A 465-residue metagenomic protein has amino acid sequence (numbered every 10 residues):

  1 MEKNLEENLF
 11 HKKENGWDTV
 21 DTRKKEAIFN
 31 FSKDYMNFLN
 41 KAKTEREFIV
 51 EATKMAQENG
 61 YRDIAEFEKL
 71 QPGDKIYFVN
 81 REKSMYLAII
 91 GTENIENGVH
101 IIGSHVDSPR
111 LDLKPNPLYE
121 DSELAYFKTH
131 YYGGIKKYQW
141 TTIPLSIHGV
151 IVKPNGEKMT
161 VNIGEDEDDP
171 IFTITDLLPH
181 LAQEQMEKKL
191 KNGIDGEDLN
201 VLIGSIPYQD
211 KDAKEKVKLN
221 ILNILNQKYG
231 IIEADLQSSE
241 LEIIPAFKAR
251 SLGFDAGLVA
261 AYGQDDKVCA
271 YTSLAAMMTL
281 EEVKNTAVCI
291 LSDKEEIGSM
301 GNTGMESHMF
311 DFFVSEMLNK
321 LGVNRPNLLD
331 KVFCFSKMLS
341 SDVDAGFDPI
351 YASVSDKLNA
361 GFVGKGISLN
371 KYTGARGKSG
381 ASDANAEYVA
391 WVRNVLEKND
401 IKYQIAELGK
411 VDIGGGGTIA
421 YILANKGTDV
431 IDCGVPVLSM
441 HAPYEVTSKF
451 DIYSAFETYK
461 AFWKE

Functional and structural regions predicted by a protein language model:
M1-E465: N-terminal hydrophobic/helix-forming segments and targeting peptides
